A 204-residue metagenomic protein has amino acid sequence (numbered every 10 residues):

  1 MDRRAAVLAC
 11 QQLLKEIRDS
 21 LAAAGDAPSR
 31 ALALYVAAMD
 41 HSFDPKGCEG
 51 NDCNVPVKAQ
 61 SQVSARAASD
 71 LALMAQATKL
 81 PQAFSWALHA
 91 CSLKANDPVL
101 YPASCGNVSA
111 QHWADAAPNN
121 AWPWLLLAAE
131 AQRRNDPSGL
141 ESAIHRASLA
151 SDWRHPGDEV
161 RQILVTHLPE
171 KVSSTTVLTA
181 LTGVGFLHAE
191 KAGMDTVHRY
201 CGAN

Functional and structural regions predicted by a protein language model:
M1-A103, I144-N204: N-terminal alpha-helical interaction modules that lie
C91-S92, L127, A131-R134: Residue at a conserved register position within TPR or TPR-like alpha-solenoid repeats
S104-V108: Acidic, serine/threonine-rich, low-complexity C-terminal transcriptional regulatory domains
N119, A131-Q132, P137-H155: TPR/TPR-like (Sel1-like) alpha-helical repeat modules
P123: Soluble catalytic regions of membrane-associated enzymes that act on cell-envelope and secretory-pathway components
